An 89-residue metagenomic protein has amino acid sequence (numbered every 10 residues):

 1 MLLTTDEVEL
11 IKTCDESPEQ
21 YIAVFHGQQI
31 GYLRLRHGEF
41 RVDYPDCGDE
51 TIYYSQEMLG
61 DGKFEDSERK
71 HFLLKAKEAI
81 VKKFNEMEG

Functional and structural regions predicted by a protein language model:
M1-G89: Cysteine-centric segments in proteins
